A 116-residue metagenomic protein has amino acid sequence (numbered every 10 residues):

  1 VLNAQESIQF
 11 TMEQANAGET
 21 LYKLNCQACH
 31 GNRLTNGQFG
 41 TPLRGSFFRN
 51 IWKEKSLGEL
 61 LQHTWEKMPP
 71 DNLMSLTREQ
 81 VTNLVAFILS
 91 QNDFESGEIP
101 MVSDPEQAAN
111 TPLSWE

Functional and structural regions predicted by a protein language model:
L2-L21: Electrostatic cytochrome c docking/interface patches
Q14, L24-N25, G31, F39-R44 (+1 more regions): Non-catalytic cap/lid and distal C-terminal segments of serine-dependent acyl enzymes
G18-R33, L84, I88: The canonical Cys-X-X-Cys-His
R33-H63: Gly/Gly-Pro-rich "capping" loops immediately C-terminal to redox-active cysteine motifs in periplasmic/lumenal
E54-W65, R78-A86: An amphipathic alpha-helix signature
L73-E116: Flexible coil segments in periplasmic/lumen-exposed cytochrome c-class electron-transfer proteins
